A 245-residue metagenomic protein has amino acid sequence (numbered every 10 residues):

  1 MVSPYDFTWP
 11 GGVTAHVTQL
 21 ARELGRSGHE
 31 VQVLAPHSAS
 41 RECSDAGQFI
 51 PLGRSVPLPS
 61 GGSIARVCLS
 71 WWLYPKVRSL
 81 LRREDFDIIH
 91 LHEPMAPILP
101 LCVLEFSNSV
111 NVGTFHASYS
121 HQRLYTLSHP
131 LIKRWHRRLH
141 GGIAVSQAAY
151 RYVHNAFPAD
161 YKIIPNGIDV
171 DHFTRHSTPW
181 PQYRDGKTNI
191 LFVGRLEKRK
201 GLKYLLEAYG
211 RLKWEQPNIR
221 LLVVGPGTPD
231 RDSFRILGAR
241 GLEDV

Functional and structural regions predicted by a protein language model:
S3-T8, R22-L69, S79, G227: N-terminal strand-loop element at the rim of the active site of nucleotide-sugar-dependent glycosyltransferases
H37, A148, G167: Carbohydrate-associated surface elements
P59-I88, I98, L127-R134: An amphipathic, basic-hydrophobic alpha-helix
I88-H90, M95, L101-H121, H136 (+2 more regions): Active-site proximal beta-strand in glycosyltransferases
Y119, Y125-A144, A148-R151, N155-A156: Membrane-proximal helix-turn-helix segments that form the acceptor-binding/catalytic region of lipid-linked
R123, R151, I168-G186: Acidic anion/phosphate-binding donor-loop and adjacent secondary structure in glycosyltransferase catalytic cores
Q182-R211, L222: Conserved donor-binding/catalytic core segment of Leloir-type glycosyltransferases
G225, R231-V245: Nucleotide-activated donor-binding/catalytic signature segment of Leloir-type glycosyltransferases, i.e., the conserved
